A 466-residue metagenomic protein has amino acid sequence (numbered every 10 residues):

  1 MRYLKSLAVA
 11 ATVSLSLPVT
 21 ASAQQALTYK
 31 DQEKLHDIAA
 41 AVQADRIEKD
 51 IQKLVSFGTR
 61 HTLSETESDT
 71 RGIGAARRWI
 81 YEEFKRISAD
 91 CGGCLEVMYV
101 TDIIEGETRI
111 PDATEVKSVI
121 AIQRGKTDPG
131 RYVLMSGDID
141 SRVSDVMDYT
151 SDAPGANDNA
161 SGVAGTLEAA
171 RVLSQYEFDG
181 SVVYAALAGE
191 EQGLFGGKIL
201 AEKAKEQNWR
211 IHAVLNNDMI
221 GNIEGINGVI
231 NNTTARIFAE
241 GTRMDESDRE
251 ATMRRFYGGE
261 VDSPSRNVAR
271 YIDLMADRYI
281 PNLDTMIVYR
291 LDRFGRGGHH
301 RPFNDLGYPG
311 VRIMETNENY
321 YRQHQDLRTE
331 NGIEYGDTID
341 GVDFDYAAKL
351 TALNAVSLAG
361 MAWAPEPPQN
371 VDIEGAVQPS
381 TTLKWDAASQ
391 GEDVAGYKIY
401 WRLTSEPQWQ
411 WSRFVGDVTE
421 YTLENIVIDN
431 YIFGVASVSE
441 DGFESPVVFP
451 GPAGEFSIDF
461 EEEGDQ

Functional and structural regions predicted by a protein language model:
I38, R46-R124: A non-catalytic alpha/beta surface segment that caps or lines the substrate-entry region of metallo-dependent hydrolase
V55, I220-G241, I287-W363: Active-site-adjacent mobile loop/cap segments within catalytic or ligand-binding domains
A121, M135, D140-S141, D145-L194 (+1 more regions): Alpha-helical metal-binding/catalytic segments enriched in His/Glu/Asp
L187-G298, L306, G310: Metal-dependent peptidase/peptidase-like ectodomains
P379-D393: Conserved aromatic anchor
W411-V418: Short beta-strand segments within Ig-like beta-sandwich modules, predominantly Fibronectin type-III
L423-S445: Beta-strand-rich modules
E440-D465: Extracellular fibronectin type III
